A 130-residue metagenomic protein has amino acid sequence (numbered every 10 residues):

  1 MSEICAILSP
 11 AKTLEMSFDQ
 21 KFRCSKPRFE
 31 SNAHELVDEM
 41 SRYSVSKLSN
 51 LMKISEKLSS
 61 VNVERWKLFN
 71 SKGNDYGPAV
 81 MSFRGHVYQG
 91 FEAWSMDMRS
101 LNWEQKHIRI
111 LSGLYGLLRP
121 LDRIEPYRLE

Functional and structural regions predicted by a protein language model:
M1-E130: Peripheral peptide segments
